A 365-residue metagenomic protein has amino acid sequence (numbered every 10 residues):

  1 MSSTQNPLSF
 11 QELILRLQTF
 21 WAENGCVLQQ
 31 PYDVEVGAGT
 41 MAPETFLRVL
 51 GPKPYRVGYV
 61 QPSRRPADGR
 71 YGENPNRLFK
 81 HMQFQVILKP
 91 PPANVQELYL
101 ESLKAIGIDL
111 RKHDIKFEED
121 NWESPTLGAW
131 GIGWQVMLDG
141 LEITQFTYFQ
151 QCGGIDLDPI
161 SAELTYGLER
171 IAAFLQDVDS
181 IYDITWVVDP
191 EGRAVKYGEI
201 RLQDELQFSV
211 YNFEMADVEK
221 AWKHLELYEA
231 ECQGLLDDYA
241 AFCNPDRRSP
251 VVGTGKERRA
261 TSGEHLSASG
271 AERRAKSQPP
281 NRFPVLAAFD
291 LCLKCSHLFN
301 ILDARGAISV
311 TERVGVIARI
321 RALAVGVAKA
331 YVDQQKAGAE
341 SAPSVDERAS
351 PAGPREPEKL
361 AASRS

Functional and structural regions predicted by a protein language model:
M1-T4, A241-P284, G338-S365: Intrinsic disorder/low-complexity segments
S2-N244, R282-Q335: Structured aminoacyl-transfer and RNA-binding surfaces used for tRNA recognition/handling in the translation apparatus
